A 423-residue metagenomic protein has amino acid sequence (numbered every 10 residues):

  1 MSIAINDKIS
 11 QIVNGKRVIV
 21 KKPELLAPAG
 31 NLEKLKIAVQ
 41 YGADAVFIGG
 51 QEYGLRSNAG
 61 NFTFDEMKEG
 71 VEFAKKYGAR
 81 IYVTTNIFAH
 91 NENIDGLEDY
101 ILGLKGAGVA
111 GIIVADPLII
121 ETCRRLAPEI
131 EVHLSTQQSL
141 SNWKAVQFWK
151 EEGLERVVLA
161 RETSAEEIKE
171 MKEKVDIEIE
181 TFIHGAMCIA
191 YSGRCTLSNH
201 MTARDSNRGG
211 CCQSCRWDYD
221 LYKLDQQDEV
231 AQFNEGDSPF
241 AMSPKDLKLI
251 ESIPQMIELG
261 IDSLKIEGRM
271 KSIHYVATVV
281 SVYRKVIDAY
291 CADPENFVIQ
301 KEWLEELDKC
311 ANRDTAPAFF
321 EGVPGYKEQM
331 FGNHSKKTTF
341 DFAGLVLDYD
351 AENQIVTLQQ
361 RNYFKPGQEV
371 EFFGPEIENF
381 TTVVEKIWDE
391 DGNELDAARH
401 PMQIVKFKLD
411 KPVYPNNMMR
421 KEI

Functional and structural regions predicted by a protein language model:
S2-Y41, A45-I48, E52, G70-V71 (+5 more regions): Surface-exposed amphipathic alpha-helical tracts and adjacent flexible/coil segments at the periphery of soluble enzymes
R56-K75: Glycine-rich, positively charged N-terminal anion/phosphate-binding segment
V83-T84, V114, L134-T136: Short beta-strand elements of ligand-binding domains
D95, L134-W143: Gly/Gly-Pro- and Ser/Thr-rich, intrinsically disordered tail segments characteristic of DNA damage-repair and tolerance
L118-I119: Alpha-helix capping/helix-boundary segments
A127: Conserved phosphotransfer cores of two-component systems
